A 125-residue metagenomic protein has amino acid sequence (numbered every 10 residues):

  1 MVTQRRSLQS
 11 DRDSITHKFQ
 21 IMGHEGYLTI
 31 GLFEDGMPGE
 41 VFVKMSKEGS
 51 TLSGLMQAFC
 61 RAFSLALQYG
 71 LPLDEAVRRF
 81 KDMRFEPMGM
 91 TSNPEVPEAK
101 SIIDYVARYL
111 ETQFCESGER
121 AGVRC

Functional and structural regions predicted by a protein language model:
M1-G31, M90-C125: Catalytic or ion-coupling anion/metal-binding cores of large enzyme and transporter domains
M1-G54, F59-C60, S64-L67: Non-catalytic terminal/interface segments that mediate subunit docking, oligomerization, and allosteric communication
D11-D13, D35, D74, D82 (+1 more regions): Acidic-enriched, low-complexity/disordered segments with a strong bias for Aspartate over Glutamate
E34-M37, A66-E75, Q113-G118: Secondary-structure transition/capping motifs at alpha-helix termini and the adjoining loop/turn into the next element
V41-K100: Active-site- and interface-proximal helix/loop "cap" or "latch" segments in soluble metabolic and energy-transducing
